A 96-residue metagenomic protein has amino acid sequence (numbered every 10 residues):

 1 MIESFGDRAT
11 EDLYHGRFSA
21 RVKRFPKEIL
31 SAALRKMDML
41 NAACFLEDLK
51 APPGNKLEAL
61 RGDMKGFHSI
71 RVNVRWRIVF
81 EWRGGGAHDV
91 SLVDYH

Functional and structural regions predicted by a protein language model:
M1-V72, R83-H96: Basic, Lys/Arg-enriched alpha-helical interface segments
R75-R77: Short, surface-exposed coil-to-beta transition loops
F80: Catalytic-pocket segment enriched in acidic/His residues
